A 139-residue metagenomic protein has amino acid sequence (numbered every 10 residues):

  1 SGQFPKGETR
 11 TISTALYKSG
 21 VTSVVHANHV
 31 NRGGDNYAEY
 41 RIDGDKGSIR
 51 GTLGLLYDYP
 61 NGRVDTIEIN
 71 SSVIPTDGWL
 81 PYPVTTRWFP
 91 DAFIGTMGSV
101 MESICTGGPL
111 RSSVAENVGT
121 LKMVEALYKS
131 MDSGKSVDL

Functional and structural regions predicted by a protein language model:
S1, T22-N28: NAD(P)-dependent dehydrogenases' Rossmann-like dinucleotide-binding region
G2-F4, I12, L16-Y17, Y40-A115 (+1 more regions): C-terminal glycine/acidic-rich active-site capping loop/insertion
P5-G7, V21, G34-Y37: Glycine/proline-rich active-site loop of Rossmann-fold NAD(P)-dependent oxidoreductases
S23-V25, L110, V137: Short beta-strand segments
H26-D35, W88: Glycine-rich phosphate/pyrophosphate-binding beta-alpha loops
N117-M131: C-terminal hydrophobic helical "lid"/dimerization subdomain of Rossmann-like NAD(P)H-dependent oxidoreductases
K129-L139: C-terminal capping/lid region of NAD(P)-dependent oxidoreductase domains
